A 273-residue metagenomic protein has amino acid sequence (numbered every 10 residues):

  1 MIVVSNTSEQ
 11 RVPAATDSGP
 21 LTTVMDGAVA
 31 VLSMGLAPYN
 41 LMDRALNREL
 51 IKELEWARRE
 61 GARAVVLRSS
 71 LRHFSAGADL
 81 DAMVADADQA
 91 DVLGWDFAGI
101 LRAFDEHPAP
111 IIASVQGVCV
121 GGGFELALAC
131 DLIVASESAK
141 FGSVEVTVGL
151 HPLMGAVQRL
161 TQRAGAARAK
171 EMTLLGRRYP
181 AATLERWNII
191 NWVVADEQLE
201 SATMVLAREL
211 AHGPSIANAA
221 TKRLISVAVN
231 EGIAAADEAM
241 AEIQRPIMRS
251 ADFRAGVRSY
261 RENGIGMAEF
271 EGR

Functional and structural regions predicted by a protein language model:
M1-S70: Conserved CoA-thioester-binding segment of acyl-CoA-metabolizing enzymes
I2-S33, R177-A211, N218-E231, A255-R273: Amphipathic alpha-helical segments at domain termini/boundaries
L32, L50, L67, D79 (+5 more regions): Terminal peptide-recognition signature
N40, S69-A103, C119, T147-G149 (+1 more regions): Glycine- (often His-adjacent) and acidic-residue-rich active-site loop that binds/positions the CoA thioester
N47, L80, F97, V157 (+4 more regions): A general structural signal for well-ordered alpha-helical segments in protein cores
E49, E53-W56, D96-P108: Catalytic-core regions built around general acid/base machinery
A103-N218, A255: Crotonase-fold acyl-CoA enzyme core
M172-T173, L184, L224, A228 (+1 more regions): Helix-loop "lid/cap" segments that line or gate small-molecule binding pockets
